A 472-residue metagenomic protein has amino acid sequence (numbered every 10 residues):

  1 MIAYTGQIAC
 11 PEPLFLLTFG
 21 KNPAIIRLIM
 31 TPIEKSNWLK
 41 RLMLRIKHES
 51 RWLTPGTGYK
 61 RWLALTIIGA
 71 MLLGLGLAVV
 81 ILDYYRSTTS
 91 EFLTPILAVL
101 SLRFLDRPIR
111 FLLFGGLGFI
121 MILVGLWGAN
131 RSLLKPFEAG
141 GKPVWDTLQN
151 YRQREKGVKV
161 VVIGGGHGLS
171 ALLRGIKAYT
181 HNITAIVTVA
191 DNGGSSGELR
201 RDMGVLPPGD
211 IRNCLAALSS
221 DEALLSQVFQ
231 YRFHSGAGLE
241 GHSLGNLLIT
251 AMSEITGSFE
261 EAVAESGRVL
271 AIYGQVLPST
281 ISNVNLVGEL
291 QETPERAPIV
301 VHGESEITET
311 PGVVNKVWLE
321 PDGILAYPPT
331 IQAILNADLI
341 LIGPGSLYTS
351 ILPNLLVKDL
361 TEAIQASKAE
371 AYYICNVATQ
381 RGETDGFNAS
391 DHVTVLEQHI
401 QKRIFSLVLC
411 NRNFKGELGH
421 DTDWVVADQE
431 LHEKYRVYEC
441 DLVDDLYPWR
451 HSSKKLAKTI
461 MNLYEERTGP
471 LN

Functional and structural regions predicted by a protein language model:
Y4, T18-K21, I25-I26: Short, positively charged and aromatic/hydrophobic N-terminal segments
I29-G140, T188-P311, M461: Electropositive, gly/pro-rich neighborhoods at or near active sites that engage anionic ligands
I33-Y59, G386-N472: C-terminal functional extensions of proteins
L134-V161: N-terminal signal-anchor transmembrane helix
H181, S367-A371, F405, Y435: A short helix->loop->beta-strand "cap" motif at the edges of active sites that frequently abuts
A337: An anion/phosphate-binding loop that grips the pyrophosphate of nucleotide cofactors and donors
L347-V357, L418-T422: Glycine/threonine-rich flexible loop motifs
N354-T361, F387-H392: Charged helix-capping and loop-helix junction motifs
